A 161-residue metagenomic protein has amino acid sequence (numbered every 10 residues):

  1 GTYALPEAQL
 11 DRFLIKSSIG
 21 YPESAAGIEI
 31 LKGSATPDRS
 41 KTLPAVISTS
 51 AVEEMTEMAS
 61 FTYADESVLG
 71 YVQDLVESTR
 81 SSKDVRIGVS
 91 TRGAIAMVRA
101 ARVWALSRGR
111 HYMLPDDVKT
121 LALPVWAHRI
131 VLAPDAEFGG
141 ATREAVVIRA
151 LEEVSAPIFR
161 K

Functional and structural regions predicted by a protein language model:
G1-T62, R102-S107: Canonical AAA+ ATPase core
Y3, D11-F13, Y21, S67 (+3 more regions): Broad hydrophobic/π-residue packing in well-ordered secondary structure
E23-S24, T49-V52, L69, P115 (+1 more regions): Alpha-helix initiation and N-capping motif
S24-K32, D38-T42, S60-S67, A133-K161: Non-catalytic accessory segments flanking P-loop/AAA+ NTPase cores
I30-L31, V72, V76, L121-W126: Short alpha-helical scaffolding segments that buttress acidic/His motifs in well-ordered protein cores
T42-M97: Conserved AAA+ ATPase small/helical "lid" subdomain
T79-K161: C-terminal engagement/docking regions of AAA+ P-loop ATPases
